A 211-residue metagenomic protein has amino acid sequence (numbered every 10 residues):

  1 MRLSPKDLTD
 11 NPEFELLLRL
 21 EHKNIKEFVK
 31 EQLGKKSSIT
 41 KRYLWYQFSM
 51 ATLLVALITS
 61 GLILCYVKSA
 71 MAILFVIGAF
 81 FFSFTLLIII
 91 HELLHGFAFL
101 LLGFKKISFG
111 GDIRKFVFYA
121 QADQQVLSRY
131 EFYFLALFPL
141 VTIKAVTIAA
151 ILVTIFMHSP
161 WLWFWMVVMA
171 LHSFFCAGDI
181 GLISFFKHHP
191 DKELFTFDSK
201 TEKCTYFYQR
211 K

Functional and structural regions predicted by a protein language model:
R2-G61, F118-K211: Metalloprotease/metallohydrolase-associated module, dominated by Zn2+-dependent proteases
G61-E92: Membrane-anchoring/interfacial helices and their immediately flanking loops in integral membrane proteins
L62-V67, L94-F99, G103, I151-I155 (+1 more regions): Membrane-water interface at transmembrane helix exits
A70-L74, A98-G103, Q124-L127: Short juxtamembrane and helix-loop transition motifs at transmembrane-helix boundaries in membrane proteins
I73-G78, H91-L93, Q121, W161-V167: Generic preference for well-ordered secondary structure
L87-L100, P139: Active-site recognition of the HExxH zinc-binding catalytic motif
F97-G111, S184-K187: Membrane-water interface of transmembrane alpha-helices
F104-Q124: Juxtamembrane inter-helical linkers in multi-pass membrane proteins
